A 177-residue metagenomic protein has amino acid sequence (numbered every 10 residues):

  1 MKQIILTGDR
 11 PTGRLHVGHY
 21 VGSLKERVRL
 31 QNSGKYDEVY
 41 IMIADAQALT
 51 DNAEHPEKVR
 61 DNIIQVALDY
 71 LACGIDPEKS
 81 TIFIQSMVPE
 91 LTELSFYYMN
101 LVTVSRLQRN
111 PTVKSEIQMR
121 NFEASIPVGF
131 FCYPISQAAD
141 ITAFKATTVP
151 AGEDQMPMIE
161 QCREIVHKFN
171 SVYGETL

Functional and structural regions predicted by a protein language model:
M1-T12, Q31-D37, L68, A72 (+3 more regions): Non-catalytic terminal extensions that flank enzyme cores
M1-V59, Y98, E123-G129, I135 (+1 more regions): N-terminal catalytic cores of NTP/NDP-binding nucleotidyl/phosphoryl-transfer enzymes
Y20-R29, A72, F83, R109-P111: A structural preference for long, well-packed, hydrophobic secondary-structure segments
N52-A53, T92-Y97, R109-P111: Short, conserved acidic/polar surface loops in the N-terminal third of protein domains
D61-Q65, D69, Q161-E164: A non-catalytic, amphipathic alpha-helix used as a structural packing/dimerization or gating element in enzyme scaffolds
I64-V104: Glycine-rich nucleotide/cofactor/substrate-binding loop typically near the N-terminus or early in the first domain
T103-V113, S171: Acidic, His- and aromatic-enriched active-site or binding-groove loops in soluble protein domains that engage sugars
K114-L177: Active-site cores that bind ATP or allylic diphosphates and position pyrophosphate for catalysis
